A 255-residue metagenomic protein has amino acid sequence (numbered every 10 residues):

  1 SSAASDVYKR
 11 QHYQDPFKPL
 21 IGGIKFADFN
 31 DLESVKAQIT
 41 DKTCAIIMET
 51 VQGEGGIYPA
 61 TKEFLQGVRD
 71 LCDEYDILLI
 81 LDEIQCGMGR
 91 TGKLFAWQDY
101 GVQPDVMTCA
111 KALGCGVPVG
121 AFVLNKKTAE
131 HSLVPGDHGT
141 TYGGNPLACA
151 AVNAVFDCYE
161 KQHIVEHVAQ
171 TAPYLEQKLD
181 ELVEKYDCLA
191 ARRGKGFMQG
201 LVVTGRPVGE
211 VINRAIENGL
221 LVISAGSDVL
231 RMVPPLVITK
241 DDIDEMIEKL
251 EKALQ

Functional and structural regions predicted by a protein language model:
S2-Q255: Conserved N-terminal phosphate-binding loop of PLP-dependent enzymes in the Aspartate aminotransferase
